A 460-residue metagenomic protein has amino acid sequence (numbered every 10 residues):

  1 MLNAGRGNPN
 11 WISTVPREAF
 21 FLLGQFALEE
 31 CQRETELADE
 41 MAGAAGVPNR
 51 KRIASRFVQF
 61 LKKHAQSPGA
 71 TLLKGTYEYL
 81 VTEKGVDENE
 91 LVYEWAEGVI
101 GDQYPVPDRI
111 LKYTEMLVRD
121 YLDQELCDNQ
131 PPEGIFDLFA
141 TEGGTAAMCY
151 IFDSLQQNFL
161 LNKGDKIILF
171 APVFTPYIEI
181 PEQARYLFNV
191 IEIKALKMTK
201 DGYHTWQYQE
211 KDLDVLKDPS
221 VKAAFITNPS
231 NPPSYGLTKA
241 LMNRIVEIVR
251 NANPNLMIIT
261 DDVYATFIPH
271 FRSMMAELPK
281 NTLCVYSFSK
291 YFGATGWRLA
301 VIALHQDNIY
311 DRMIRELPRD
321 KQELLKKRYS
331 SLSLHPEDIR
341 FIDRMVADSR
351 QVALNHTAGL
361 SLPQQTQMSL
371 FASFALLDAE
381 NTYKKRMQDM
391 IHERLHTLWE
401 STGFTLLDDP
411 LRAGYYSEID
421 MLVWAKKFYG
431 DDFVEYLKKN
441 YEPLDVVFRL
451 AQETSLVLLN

Functional and structural regions predicted by a protein language model:
M1-L37: N-terminal glycine-rich, Lys/His-bearing helix-loop that initiates the first secondary-structure elements of many
N3, P410-Y415, I419, Y436-N460: Conserved PLP cofactor-binding pocket of PLP-dependent enzymes
G7-I12, T145-A147, V173-T175, P229-P232 (+5 more regions): Short, solvent-exposed loop/turn segments at secondary-structure junctions
N10-S13, M274-I339: Active-site PLP attachment segment
I12-F20, D102-V106, K197-Q207, P233-K239 (+2 more regions): Short, flexible/disordered intra-domain loops and linkers
T35, E40-P254, A265-P279, L283: Conserved core of the PLP fold type I
L334-T357, L362-R386, W424-K427: Amphipathic alpha-helix from the class-I
T366-L370, F374, N381-W399, L406-V434: Conserved glycine-rich beta-strand-loop-beta hairpin in the small C-terminal domain of fold type I
